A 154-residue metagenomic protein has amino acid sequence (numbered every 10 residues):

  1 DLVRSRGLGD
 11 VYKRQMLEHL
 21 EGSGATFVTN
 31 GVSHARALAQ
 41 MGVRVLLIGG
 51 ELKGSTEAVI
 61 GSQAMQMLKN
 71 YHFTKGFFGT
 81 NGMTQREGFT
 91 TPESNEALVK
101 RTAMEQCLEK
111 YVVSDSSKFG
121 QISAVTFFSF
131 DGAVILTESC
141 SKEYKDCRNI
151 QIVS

Functional and structural regions predicted by a protein language model:
D1-Y12: Single conserved hydrophobic/aromatic residue that forms the stacking wall/gate of nucleotide- or nucleobase-binding
K13-R14, L20: Conserved beta-loop-alpha segment that forms the PLP phosphate-binding cup at the N-terminus of a helix
H19-G24, L38, G42: Active-site catalytic pocket residues across diverse enzymes, especially alpha/beta-hydrolases
F27-V28: Conserved SAM-binding loop
S33-S154: Conserved phosphate- and dinucleotide-binding cores of soluble alpha/beta proteins, encompassing both enzyme active
